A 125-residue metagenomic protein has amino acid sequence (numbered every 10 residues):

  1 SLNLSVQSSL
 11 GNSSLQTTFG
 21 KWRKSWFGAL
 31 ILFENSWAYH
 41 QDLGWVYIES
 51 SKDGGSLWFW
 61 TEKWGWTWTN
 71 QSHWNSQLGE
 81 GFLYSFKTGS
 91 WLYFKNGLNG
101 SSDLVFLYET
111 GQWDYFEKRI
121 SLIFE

Functional and structural regions predicted by a protein language model:
S1-V6: C-terminal edge beta-strand
S9-E125: Repetitive, compositionally biased segments used for assembly/scaffolding
